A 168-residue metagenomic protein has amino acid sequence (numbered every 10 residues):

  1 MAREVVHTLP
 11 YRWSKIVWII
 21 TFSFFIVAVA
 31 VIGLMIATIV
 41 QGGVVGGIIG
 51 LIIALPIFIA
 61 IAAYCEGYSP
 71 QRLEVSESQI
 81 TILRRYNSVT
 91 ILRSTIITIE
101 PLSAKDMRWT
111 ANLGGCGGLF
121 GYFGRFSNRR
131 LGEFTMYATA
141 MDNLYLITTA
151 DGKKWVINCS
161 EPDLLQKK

Functional and structural regions predicted by a protein language model:
M1-V44, L146-K154: N-terminal membrane-targeting/pre-transmembrane regions
A2-V5, P10-W13, L83-D151: Non-transmembrane, membrane-adjacent beta-strand/coil modules in membrane-associated proteins and peripheral
F25-I36, L51-A60, Y64: Short, small/hydrophobic-residue-rich motifs at membrane-helix boundaries and re-entrant hairpins of integral membrane
A37, I53-P56, P70-L73, F120-G121 (+1 more regions): Short amphipathic alpha-helical segments, especially helix-boundary/capping motifs
Q41-L55: Hydrophobic alpha-helical transmembrane segments
F58-E100: Conserved beta-hairpin
T148-K168: Cytosol-/stroma-facing membrane-proximal "stalk/adaptor" domains immediately downstream of transmembrane anchors
